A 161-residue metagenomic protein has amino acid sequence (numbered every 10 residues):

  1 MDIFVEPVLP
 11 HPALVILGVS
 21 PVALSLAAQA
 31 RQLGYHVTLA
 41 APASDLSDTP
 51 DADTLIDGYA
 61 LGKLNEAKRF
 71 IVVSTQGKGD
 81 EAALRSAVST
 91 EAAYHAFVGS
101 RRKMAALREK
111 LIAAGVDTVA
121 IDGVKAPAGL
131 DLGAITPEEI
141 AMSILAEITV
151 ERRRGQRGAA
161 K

Functional and structural regions predicted by a protein language model:
M1-L55, G62, E66-F70, K103 (+2 more regions): Segments forming oxygen-rich coordination pockets for charged ligands
E6, V73-Q76, A96, G129 (+1 more regions): Glycine- and other small-residue-rich loops at beta-strand/loop junctions that grip anionic moieties
V22, G79, L132: Glycine-/small-residue-rich active-site loops that bind phosphorylated ligands and cofactors
Y35, A92, V116: Short phosphate-binding/catalytic loops that engage adenosine nucleotides
D57-F97, R102-A106: Rossmann-like adenosine-cofactor binding region
V98-K161: Adenosine-phosphate binding glycine-rich loop
